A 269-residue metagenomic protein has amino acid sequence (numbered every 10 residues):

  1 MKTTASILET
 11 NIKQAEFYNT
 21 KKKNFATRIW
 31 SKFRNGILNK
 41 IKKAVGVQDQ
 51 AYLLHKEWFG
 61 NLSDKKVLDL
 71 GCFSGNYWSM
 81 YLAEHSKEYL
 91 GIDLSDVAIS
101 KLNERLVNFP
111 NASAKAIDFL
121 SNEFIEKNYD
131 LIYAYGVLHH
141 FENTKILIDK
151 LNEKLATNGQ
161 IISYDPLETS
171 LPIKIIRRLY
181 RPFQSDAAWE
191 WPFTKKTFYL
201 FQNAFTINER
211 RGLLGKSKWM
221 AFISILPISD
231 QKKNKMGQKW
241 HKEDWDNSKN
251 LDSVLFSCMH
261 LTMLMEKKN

Functional and structural regions predicted by a protein language model:
M1-G36: N-terminal, positively charged/glycine-rich alpha-helical extensions of SAM-dependent methyltransferases
T3-T4, E209-N269: A C-terminal cap/extension of S-adenosyl-L-methionine-dependent methyltransferases that defines the acceptor-substrate
K42-D64: Conserved alpha-helix/loop element of class I SAM-dependent methyltransferases that forms part of the SAM/SAH-binding
F73-S121: Class I SAM-dependent methyltransferase SAM/SAH-binding core
Y133: A conserved beta-strand element that flanks and buttresses the S-adenosyl-L-methionine
K145-T157: A short glycine-rich, Lys/Arg-flanked "PGG" loop and its adjoining helix->strand segment in the class I
I162-S185: Conserved class I S-adenosyl-L-methionine
E190-R210: Short alpha-helix
